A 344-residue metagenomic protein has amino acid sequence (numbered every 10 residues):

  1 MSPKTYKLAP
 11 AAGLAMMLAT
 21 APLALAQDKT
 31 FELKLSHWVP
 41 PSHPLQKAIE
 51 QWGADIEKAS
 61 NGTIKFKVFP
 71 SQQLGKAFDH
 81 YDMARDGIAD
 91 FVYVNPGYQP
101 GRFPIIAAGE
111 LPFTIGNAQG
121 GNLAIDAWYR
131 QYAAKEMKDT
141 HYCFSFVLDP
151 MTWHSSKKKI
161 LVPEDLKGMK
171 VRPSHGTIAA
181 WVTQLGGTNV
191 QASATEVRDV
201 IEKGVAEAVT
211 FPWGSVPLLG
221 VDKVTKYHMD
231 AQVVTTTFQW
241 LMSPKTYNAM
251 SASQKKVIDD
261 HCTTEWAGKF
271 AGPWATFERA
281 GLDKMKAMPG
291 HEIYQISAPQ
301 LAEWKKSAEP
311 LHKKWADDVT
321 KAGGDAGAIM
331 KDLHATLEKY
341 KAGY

Functional and structural regions predicted by a protein language model:
M1-A12: Bacterial N-terminal signal peptides that target proteins for export
G13-A19: Hydrophobic alpha-helical segments of integral membrane proteins
T20-A26: Sec/Tat signal peptide C-region and signal peptidase I cleavage site
Q27-G120, W128, K135-Y344: N-terminal secretory/targeting leader peptides
